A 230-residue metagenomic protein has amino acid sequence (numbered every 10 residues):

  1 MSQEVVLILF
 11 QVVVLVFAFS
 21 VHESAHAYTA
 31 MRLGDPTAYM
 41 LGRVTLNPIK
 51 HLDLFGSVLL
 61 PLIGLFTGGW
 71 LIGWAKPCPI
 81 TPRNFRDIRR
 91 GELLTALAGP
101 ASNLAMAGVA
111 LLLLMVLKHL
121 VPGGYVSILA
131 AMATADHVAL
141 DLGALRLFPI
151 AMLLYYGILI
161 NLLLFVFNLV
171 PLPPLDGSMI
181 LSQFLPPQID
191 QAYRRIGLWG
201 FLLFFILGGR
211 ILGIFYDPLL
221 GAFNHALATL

Functional and structural regions predicted by a protein language model:
M1-L230: Hydrophobic transmembrane alpha-helices and their immediate loop junctions in multi-pass integral membrane proteins
